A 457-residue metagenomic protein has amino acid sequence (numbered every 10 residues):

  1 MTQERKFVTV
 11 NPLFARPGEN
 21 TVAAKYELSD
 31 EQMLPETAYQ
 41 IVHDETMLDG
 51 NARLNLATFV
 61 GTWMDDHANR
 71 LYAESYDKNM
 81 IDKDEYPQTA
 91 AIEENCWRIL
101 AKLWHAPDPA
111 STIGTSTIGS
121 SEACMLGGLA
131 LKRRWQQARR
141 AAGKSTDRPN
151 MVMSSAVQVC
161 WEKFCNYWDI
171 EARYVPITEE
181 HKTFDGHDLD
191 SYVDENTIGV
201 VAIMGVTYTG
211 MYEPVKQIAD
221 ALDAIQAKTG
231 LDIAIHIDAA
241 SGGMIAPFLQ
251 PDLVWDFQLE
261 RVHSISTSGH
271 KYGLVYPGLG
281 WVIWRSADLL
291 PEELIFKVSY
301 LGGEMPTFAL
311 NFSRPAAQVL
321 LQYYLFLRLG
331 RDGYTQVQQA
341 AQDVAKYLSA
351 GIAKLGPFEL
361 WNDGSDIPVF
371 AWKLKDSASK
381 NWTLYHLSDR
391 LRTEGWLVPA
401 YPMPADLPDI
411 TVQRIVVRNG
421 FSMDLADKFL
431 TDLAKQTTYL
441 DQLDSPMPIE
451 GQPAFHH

Functional and structural regions predicted by a protein language model:
M1-S111, G395-W396, Q413, L433 (+1 more regions): N-terminal entrance/gating region of PLP-dependent enzymes' catalytic architecture
E4, N11, I118-F296, L301-G303: Conserved PLP-enzyme active-site core in the AAT-like
P109-S111, T146, N362-V369, P408-I410: Short Gly/Ser/Thr- and Asp/Glu-enriched loop/turn motifs at secondary-structure junctions
A202, P368-N381, G395-L430: Conserved PLP-binding active-site segment of the aspartate aminotransferase-like
I225, L407-H457: PLP-dependent enzyme catalytic core of the Aspartate aminotransferase-like
L231, M244, F248-P251, W255-P368 (+1 more regions): Active-site C-terminal subdomain of aminotransferase-like
T383-R392, F429-A434: Short amphipathic alpha-helices in soluble, non-transmembrane regions that often serve as interface/regulatory elements
L391-P399, A434-D441: A common structural junction motif
